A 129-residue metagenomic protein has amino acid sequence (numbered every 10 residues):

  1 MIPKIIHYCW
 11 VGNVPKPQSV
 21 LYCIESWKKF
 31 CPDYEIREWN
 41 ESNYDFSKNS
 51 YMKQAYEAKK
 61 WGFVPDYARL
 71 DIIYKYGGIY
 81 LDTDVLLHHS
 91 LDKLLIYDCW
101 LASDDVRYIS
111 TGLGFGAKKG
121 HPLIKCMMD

Functional and structural regions predicted by a protein language model:
M1-S50, K119: N-terminal anchoring/stem segment of glycosyltransferases
K4, T111-L113: Short amphipathic alpha-helical segments
N13-V20, A58-D66: Aromatic-acidic/polar surface patches that form glycan- and anion
N40, D45, Q54, S90-I96: Short, solvent-exposed coil/turn linker segments
S47-K59: Charged, often glycine-rich, active-site loop that binds/positions anionic groups
W61-S110, A117-K119: GT-A fold catalytic core of metal-dependent nucleotide-sugar glycosyltransferases, centered on the diacidic
G120-K125: Short helix-loop capping/hinge motifs at secondary-structure junctions, enriched in acidic/polar residues
M128-D129: Catalytic core and acceptor-binding pocket of nucleotide-sugar-dependent glycosyltransferases
